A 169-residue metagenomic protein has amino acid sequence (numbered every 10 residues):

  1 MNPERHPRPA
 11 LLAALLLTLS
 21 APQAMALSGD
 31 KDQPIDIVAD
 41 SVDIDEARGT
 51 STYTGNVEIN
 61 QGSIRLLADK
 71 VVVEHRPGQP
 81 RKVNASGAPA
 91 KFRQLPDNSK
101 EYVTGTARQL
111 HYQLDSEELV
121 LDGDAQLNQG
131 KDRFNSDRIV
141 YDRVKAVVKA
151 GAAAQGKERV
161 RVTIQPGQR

Functional and structural regions predicted by a protein language model:
M1-R169: Mature-chain termini and adjacent capping regions
